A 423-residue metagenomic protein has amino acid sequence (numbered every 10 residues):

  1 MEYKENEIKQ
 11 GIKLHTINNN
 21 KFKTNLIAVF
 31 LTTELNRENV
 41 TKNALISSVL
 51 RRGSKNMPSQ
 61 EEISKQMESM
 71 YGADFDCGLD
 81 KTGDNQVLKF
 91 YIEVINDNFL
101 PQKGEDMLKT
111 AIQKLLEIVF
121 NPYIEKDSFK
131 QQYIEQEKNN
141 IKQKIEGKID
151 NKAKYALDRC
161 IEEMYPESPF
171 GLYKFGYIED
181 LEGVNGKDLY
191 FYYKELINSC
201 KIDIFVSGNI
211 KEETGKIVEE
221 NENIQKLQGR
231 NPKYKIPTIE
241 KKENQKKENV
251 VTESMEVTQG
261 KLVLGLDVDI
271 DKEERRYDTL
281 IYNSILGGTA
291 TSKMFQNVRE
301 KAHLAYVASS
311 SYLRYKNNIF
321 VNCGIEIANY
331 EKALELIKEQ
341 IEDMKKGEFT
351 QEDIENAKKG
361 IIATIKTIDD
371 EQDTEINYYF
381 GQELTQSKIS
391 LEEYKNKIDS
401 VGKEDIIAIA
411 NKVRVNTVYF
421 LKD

Functional and structural regions predicted by a protein language model:
M1-Y71, Y177, Y190-N297, T417-D423: His/Glu-rich zincin catalytic helix
I17, K23-L35, T41, Q60-E117 (+6 more regions): M16 family metallopeptidases and their MPP-like homologs
G53-N56, N98-Q102, N121-K130: Short, polar/flexible loop-turn hinges at active-site or ligand-entry regions and domain interfaces
S64-K65, N121-I145, P232-E243, E339 (+1 more regions): Acidic/histidine-enriched alpha-helical segments
I141, G147-I149, C160, M164: Glycine-rich, mobile lid/loop segments that gate access to catalytic sites or pores
Q143-G147, K246-Q259, A363-D373: Short, low-order "capping/linker" segments at domain edges
G183-Y190: Active-site glycine-rich loop that binds ribose-phosphate moieties when present
S400-A410: Low-complexity, intrinsically disordered Gly/Pro/Thr-rich segments
